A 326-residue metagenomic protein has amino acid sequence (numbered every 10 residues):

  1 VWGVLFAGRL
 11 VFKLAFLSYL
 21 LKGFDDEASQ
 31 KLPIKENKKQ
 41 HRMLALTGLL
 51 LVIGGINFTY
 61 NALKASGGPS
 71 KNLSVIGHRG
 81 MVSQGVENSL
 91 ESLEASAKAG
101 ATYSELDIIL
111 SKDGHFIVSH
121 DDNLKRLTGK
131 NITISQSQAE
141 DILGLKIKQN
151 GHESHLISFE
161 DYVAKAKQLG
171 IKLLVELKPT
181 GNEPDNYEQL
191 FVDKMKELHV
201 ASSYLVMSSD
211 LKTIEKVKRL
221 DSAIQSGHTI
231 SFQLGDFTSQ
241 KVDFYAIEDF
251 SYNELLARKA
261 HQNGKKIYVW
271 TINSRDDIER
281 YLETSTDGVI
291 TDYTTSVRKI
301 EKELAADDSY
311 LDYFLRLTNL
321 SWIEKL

Functional and structural regions predicted by a protein language model:
V1-F24: Hydrophobic alpha-helical segments
P33-A65: Internal/C-terminal transmembrane anchor helices
A62-D113: Membrane-interface segments at or immediately adjacent to transmembrane helices that form the boundary between
N72-I76, Y103-E105, G170-L174, S203-V206 (+4 more regions): Structural preference for beta-strand elements that scaffold enzyme active sites
H78, S96, D107, I142 (+8 more regions): Conserved, mostly hydrophobic/aromatic
G85-A95, F159-E160, N186-E188, H228-T238 (+1 more regions): Short, acidic/polar
H120-Q225, I247, H261-N263, L317-K325: Metal-dependent phosphodiesterase/phospholipase catalytic core, i.e., the His/Asp/Glu-rich active-site region
H228-L326: C-terminal active-site rim and adjoining tail of enzyme catalytic domains
